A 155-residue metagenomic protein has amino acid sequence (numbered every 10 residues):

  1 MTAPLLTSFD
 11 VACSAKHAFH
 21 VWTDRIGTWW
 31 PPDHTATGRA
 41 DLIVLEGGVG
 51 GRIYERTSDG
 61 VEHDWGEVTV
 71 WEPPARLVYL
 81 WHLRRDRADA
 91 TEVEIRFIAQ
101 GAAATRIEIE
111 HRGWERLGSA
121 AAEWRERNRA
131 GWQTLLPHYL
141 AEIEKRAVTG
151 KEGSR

Functional and structural regions predicted by a protein language model:
M1-A40, R155: Hydrophobic ligand-binding cavity/cleft-lining segments
L6-T7, E94, E123-R127: Alpha-helical scaffold segments that form or flank carboxylate-/histidine-based iron centers
F9, I109-H111: Short, hydrophobic/aromatic-enriched beta-strand segments in well-ordered soluble domains
V11-C13, G47, V70: Conserved strand-loop elements at the edges of beta-sheets that form or border functional pockets
A18-F19, I53, V68, L77-Y79 (+3 more regions): Hydrophobic pocket/interface hotspot
W29-W30, W71, W81, W132: Tryptophan-centric aromatic hotspots in well-structured domains and transmembrane helices
I43-V44, Y54, S58-A104, R112: Hydrophobic-ligand binding "helix-grip"
G113-R155: A conserved amphipathic terminal alpha-helix motif
